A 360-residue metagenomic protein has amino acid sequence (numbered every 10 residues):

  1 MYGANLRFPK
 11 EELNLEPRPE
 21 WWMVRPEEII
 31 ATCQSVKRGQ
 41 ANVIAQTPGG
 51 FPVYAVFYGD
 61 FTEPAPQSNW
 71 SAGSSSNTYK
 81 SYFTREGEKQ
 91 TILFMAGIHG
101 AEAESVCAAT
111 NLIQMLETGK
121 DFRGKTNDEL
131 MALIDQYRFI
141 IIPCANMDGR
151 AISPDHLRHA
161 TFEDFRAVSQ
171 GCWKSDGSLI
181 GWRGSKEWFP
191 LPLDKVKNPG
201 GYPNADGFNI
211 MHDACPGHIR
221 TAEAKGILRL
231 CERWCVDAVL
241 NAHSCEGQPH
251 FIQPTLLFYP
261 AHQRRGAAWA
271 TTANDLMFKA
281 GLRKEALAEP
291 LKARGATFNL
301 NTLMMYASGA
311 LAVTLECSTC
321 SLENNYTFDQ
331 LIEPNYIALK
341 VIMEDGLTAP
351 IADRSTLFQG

Functional and structural regions predicted by a protein language model:
M1-E27, L93, R123, D206-G360: C-terminal accessory segments enriched in acidic
M1-S71: Short glycine- and acidic-rich boundary segments immediately preceding or forming the N-terminal edge of structured
W22, A45-Y54, E102-A109, R220 (+3 more regions): Phosphate/oxyanion-binding active-site loops and adjacent basic polyanion-contact surfaces
F51-V53, K89-T91, D135-I140, R233-A238 (+1 more regions): Loop/turn elements at helix/coil->beta-strand transitions in domains of secreted/extracellular proteins
Y54-A55, T78-F83, L300-Y306: Short, surface-exposed beta-strand/loop micro-motifs that present aromatic residues
F61-P64, A72-E86: Active-site cofactor/substrate anionic-group-binding motifs, chiefly glycine- and Lys/Arg-rich phosphate-binding loops
S81-A109, C144: Short HxH-centered metal-ligating active-site micro-motif
A103-E104, A109-Y259: Active-site/substrate-binding loop(s) of hydrolase catalytic cores
